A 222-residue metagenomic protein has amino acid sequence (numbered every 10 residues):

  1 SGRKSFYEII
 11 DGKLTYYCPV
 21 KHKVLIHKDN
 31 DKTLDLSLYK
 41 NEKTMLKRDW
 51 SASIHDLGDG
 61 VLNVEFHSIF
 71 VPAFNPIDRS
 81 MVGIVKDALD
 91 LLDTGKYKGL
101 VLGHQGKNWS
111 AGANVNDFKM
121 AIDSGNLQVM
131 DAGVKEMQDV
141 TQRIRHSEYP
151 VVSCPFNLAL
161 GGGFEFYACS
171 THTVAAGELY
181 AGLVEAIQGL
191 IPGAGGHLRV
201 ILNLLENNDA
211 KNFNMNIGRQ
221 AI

Functional and structural regions predicted by a protein language model:
S1-C18: Substrate-binding/catalytic subdomain of NAD(P)-dependent oxidoreductase enzymes
Y7, A52-H55, T173: A structural signal for short hydrophobic beta-strand segments in well-ordered beta-sheet cores
C18-G103, K107, Q128: Conserved CoA-thioester-binding segment of acyl-CoA-metabolizing enzymes
V61-F66, R79-Q128, K135-C154, A176-Y180: A structural preference for short, pocket-lining loop segments at secondary-structure junctions
P76-R79, A111, D117-M120, L183-Q188 (+2 more regions): Generic structural "secondary-structure junction" signal
I77, M81, N114, G163-F166 (+1 more regions): Residues at alpha-helix caps and immediate loop-helix transition turns in enzyme cores, especially N- and C-cap
M130-V134, Q138, Q142-I222: Conserved catalytic cores of soluble enzyme domains, especially glycine-rich substrate-binding beta-alpha loops
